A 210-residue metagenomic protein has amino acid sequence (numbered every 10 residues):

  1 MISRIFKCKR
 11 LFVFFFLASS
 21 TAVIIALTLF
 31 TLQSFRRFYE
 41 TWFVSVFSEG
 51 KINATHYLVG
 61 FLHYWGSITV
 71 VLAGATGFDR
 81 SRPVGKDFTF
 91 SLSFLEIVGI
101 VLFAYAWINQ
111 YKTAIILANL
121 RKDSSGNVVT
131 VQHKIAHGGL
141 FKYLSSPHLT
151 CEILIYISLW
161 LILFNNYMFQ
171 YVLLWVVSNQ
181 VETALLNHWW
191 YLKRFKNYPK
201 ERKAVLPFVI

Functional and structural regions predicted by a protein language model:
M1-Y64, I210: Membrane-helix and juxtamembrane interface regions of eukaryotic multi-pass membrane proteins
S3-T28, I68-V98, L161-Y171: Helix-coil boundary and interhelical linker segments in multi-pass alpha-helical membrane proteins
R4, F38-F47, G66-S81, T113-I116: Membrane-helix exit/interface motif
H63, G77, G85-I210: Hydrophobic transmembrane alpha-helices
